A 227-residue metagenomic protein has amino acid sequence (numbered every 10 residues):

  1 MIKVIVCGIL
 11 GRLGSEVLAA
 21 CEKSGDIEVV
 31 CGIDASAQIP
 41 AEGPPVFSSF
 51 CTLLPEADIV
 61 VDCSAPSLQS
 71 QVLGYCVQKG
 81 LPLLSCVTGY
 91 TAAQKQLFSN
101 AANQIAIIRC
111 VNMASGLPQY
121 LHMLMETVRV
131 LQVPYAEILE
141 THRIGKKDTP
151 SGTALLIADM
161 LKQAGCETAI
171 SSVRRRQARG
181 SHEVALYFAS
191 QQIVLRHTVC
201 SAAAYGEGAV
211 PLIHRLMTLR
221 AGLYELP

Functional and structural regions predicted by a protein language model:
M1-K3: Residues that mark the start of a beta-strand
I5-C7, R12-C51, L131-P227: C-terminal substrate-binding/catalytic lobe of Rossmann-fold NAD(P)-dependent oxidoreductases
V29, V46, L83-L84, I107-R109: Hydrophobic beta-strand scaffold residues
F50-I59, S67-C86, K95-L97: Rossmann-fold NAD(P) dinucleotide-binding segment
L73-G74, V87-I107, P118: Rossmann-fold NAD(P)-binding glycine/threonine-rich loop
P82, L97-A114, L131-A136: Rossmann-fold dehydrogenase core element
N112-M123: Short alpha-helices
